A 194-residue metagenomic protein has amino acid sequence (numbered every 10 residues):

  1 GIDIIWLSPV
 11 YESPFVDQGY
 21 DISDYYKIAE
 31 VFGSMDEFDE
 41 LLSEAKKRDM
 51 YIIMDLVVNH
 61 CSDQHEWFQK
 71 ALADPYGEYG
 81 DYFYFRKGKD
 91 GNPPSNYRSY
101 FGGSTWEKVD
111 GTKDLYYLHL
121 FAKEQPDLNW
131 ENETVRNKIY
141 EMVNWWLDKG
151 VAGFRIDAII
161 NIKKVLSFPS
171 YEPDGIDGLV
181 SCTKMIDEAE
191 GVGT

Functional and structural regions predicted by a protein language model:
I2-N144, D148, N161-T194: Acidic/aromatic-lined carbohydrate-recognition and catalytic surfaces of CAZymes acting on diverse glycans
I5, F154-I156: Hydrophobic residues within beta-strands of alpha/beta enzymes
V151: Conserved protein kinase catalytic-loop anchor
